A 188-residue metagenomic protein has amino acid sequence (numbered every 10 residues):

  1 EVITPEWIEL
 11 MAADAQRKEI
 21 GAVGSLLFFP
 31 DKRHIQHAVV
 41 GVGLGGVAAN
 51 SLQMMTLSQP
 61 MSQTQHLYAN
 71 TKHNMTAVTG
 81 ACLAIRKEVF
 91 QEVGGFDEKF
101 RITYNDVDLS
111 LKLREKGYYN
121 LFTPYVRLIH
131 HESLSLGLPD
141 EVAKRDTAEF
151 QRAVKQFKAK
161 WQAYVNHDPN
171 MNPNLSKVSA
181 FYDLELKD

Functional and structural regions predicted by a protein language model:
E1-N50, Y119: Conserved donor NDP-sugar-binding/catalytic core segment of glycosyltransferases
T4-M11, L67-G94, K99-R127: A short, conserved alpha-helix in the catalytic core of glycosyltransferases
E6, K18, Y104, D108 (+1 more regions): A general alpha-helical scaffold signature found inside nucleotide-binding enzyme cores
S25-L27, E115, Y125, S133: Active-site loop/turn elements of alpha/beta-hydrolase fold enzymes, especially the short glycine-/histidine-rich
D31-K32, L44-N74, A84, N120 (+1 more regions): C-terminal, non-catalytic tails of nucleotide-sugar-dependent glycosyltransferases
S51, H130-H131: Histidine-centered active-site/metal-ligand motif
